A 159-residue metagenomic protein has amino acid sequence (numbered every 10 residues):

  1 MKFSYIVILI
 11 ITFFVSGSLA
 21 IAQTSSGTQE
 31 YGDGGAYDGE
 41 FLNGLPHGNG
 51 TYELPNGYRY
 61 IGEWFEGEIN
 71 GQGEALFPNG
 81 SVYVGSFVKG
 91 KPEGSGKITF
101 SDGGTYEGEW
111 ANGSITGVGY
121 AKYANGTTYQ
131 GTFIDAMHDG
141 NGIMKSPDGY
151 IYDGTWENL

Functional and structural regions predicted by a protein language model:
M1-Y5: Positively charged n-region of N-terminal signal peptides that target proteins for export
V7-G17: Bacterial N-terminal signal peptides
G17-L159: Glycine/tyrosine- and acidic-biased, solvent-exposed loop/turn segments at the edges of beta-strands
